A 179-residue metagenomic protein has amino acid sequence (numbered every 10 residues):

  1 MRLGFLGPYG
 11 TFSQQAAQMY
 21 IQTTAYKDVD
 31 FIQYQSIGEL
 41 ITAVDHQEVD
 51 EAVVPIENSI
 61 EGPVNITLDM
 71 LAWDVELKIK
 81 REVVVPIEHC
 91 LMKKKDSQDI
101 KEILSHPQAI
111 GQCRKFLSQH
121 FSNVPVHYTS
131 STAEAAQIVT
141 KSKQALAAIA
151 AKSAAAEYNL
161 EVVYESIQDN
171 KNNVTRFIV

Functional and structural regions predicted by a protein language model:
M1-V179: Domain-level signature for soluble enzymes in the chorismate/prephenate branch of the shikimate pathway
